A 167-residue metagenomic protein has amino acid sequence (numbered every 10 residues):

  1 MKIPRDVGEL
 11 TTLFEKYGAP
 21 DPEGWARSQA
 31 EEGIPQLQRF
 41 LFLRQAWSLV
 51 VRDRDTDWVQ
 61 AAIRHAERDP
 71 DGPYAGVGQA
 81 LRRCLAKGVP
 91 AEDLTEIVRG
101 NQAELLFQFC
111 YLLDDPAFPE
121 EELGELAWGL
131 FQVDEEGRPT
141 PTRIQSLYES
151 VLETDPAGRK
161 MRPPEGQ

Functional and structural regions predicted by a protein language model:
M1-A91, L123: N-terminal low-complexity, intrinsically disordered segments
M1-T11, G72-R83, F109-Q167: Acidic, proline/glycine-rich low-complexity IDRs
I97-D114: Conserved, folded interaction/cargo-binding domains in eukaryotic regulatory proteins
